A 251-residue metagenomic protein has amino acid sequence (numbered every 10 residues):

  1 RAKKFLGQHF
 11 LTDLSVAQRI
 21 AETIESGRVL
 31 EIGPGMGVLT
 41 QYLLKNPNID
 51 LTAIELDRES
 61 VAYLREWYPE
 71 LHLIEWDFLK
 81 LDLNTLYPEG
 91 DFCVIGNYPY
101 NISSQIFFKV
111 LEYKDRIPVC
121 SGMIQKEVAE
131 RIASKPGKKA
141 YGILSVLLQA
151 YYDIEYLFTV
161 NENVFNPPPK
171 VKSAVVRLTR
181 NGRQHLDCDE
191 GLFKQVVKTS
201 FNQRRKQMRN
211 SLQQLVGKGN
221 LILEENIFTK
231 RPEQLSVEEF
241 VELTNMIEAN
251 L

Functional and structural regions predicted by a protein language model:
R1-T199, E238-L243, A249-L251: Catalytic cores of RNA-modifying enzymes
R180, V197-L251: C-terminal lobe and adjacent flexible extensions of AdoMet/dcAdoMet transferase-like proteins
